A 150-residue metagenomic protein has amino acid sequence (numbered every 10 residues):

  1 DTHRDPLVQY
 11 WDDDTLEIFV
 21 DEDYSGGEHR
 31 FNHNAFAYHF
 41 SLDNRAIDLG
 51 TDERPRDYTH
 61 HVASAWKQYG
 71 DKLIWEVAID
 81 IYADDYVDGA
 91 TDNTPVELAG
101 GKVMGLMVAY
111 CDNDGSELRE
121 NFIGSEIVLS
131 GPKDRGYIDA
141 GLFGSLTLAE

Functional and structural regions predicted by a protein language model:
D1-E150: Structural preference for beta-rich elements and adjacent junctions enriched in aromatics
